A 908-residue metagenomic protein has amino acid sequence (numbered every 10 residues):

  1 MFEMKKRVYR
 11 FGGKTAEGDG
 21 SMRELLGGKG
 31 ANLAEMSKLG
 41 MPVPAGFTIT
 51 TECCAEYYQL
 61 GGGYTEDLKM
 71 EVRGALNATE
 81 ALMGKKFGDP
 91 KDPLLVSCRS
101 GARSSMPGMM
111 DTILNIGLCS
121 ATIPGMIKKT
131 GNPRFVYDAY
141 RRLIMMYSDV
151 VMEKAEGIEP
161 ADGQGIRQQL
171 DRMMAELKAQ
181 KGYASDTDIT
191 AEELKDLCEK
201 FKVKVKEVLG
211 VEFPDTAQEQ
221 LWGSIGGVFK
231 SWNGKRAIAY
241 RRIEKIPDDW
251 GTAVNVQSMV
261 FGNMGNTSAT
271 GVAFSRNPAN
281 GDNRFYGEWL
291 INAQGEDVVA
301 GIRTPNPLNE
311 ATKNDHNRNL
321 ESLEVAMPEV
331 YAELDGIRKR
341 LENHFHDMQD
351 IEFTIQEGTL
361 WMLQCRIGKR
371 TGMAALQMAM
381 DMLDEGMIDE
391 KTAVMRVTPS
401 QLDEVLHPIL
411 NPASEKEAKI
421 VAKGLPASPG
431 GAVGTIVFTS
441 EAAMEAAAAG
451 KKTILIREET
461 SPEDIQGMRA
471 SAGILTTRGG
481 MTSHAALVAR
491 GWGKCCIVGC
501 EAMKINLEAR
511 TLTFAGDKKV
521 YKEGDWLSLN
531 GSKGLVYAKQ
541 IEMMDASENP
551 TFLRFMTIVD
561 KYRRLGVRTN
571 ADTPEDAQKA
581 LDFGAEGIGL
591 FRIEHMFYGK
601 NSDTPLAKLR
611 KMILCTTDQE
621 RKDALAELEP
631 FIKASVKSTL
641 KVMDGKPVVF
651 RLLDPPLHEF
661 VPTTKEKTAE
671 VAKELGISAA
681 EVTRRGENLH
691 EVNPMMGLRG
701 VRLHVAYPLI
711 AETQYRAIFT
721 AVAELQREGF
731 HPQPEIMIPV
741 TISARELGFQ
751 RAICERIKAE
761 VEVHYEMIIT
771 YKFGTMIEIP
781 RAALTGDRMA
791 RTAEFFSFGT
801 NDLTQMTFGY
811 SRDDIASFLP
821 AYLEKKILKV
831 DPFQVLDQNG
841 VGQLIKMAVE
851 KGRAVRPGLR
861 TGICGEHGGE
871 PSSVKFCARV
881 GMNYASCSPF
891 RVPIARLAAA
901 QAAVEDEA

Functional and structural regions predicted by a protein language model:
F2-A418, P426, E445, K451-I454 (+11 more regions): Nucleotide/phosphate-binding sheet-loop regions of phosphoryl- and nucleotidyl-transfer enzymes
F47, T477-G479, V498-A502, F591 (+2 more regions): Short beta->alpha connector loops at strand-helix junctions that form conserved, small/polar/Pro-enriched
T50-T51, A55-E56, T482-H484, M503-L507 (+5 more regions): Short gly/pro/ser/thr-enriched loop/turn and capping motifs at secondary-structure boundaries
R99-S100, E548-P550, I558-A908: Conserved alpha/beta-domain cores
N255, V437, I454-I456, L475 (+3 more regions): Structural motif
T359-W361, S461-R469, G473, M481-L487 (+7 more regions): Glycine-rich phosphate/ribose-binding loops and adjacent secondary-structure elements that form binding surfaces
K423-E463, F514-R554: Extended, non-globular alpha-helical segments
